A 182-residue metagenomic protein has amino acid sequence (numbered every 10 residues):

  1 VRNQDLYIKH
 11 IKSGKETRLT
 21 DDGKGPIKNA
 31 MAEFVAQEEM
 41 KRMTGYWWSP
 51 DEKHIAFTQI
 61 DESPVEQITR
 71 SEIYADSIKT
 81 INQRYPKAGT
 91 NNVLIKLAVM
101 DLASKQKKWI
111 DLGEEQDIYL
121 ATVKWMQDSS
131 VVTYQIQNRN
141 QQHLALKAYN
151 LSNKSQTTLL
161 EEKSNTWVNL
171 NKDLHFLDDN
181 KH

Functional and structural regions predicted by a protein language model:
V1-D5, H10, T44-W47, A56-E62 (+5 more regions): Beta-strand C-termini and the immediately following turn/loop, strongest in propeller blades
V1-P26, I118-T122: A conserved hydrophobic secondary-structure block that centers on an alpha-helix together with its immediately flanking
I11-G14, D22, D101-K105, N150-K154: Short loop/turn segments that connect beta-strands within beta-propeller blades
K15-T20, K108-D111, S155-L160: Aromatic (tryptophan-biased) beta-strands that constitute blades/sheets of beta-rich domains
L19-W47, H54-I110: Predominantly five- to eight-bladed beta-propeller fold
P26-M43, E115-L120, S164-K172: Short glycine-/Asp-/Thr-/Trp-enriched loop segments that recur within the blades of beta-propeller repeat domains
P86-V93, E115-Q116, E161-D178: Beta-propeller and related beta-repeat scaffolds in trafficking/envelope systems
D101-N138: Long hydrophobic segments that form regular secondary structure
